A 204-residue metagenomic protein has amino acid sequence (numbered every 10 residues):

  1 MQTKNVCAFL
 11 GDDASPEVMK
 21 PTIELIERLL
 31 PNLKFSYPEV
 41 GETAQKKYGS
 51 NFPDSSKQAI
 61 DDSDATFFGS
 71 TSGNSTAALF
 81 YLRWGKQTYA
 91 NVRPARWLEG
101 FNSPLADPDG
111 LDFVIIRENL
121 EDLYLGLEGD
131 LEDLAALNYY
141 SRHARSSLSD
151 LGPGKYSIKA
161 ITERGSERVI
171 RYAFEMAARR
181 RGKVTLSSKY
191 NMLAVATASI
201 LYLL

Functional and structural regions predicted by a protein language model:
M1-T3: Basic/polar N-terminal segments that are highly enriched at the extreme N-terminus, encompassing both cleavable
V6-L30, A135-L204: Glycine-rich phosphate/diphosphate-binding loop of Rossmann-like nucleotide-binding domains
G11-D13, V40, T71, W97 (+1 more regions): Short, ordered loop/turn segments at secondary-structure junctions
E27-N32, A65, W84-T88, E121 (+2 more regions): Generic secondary-structure signature for well-ordered alpha-helical cores
N32-A44: A short beta-strand-loop structural module common to alpha/beta enzyme folds
E39-E42, N119-L120, S188-L193: Glycine-rich beta-alpha junction loops
T43-Y48, T162-E163: Short, flexible loop segments at the rims of nucleotide/cofactor-binding pockets, characterized by
K46-R145, K155-Y156: N-terminal glycine-rich phosphate/adenylate-binding segment common to multiple enzyme folds
